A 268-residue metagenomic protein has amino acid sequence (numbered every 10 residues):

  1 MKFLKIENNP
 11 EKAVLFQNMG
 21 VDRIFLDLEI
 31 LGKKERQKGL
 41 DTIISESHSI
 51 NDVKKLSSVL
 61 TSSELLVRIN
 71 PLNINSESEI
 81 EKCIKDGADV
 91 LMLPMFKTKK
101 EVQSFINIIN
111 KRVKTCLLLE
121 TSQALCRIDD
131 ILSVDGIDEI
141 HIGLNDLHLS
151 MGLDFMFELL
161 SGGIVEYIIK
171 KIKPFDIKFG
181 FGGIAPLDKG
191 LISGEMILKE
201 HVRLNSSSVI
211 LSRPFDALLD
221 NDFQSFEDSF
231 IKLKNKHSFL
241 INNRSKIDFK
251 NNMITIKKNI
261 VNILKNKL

Functional and structural regions predicted by a protein language model:
M1-E64, L72-I74, G136, K257-L268: Conserved N-terminal beta1-alpha1 strand-loop-helix module at the mouth
M1-I6, I24-L26, L65-I69, L91-L93 (+4 more regions): Hydrophobic faces of well-ordered beta-strands that scaffold small-molecule active sites in alpha/beta enzyme cores
P10-M19, N75-K85, E101, S122-D135 (+1 more regions): Catalytic cores of alpha/beta
M19-I24, I84-V90, I109-T115, S133-I140 (+2 more regions): Glycine-enriched alpha-helix->loop->beta-strand junction motifs that scaffold or abut catalytic
I24-K34, A88-E101, E139-M151, E200-N221: Glycine-rich phosphate-binding active-site loops on the catalytic face of alpha/beta enzymes
G32-L56, N73-E77, M95-V113, A124-R127 (+3 more regions): Active-site-adjacent beta->alpha loops and helix N-cap segments on the catalytic face of soluble alpha/beta enzymes
T61-P94: Glycine/small-residue-rich loop that forms an oxyanion/phosphate-binding "nest" at active or ligand-binding sites
S76, P174-L268: C-terminal alpha-helical cap/extension of soluble enzyme domains
